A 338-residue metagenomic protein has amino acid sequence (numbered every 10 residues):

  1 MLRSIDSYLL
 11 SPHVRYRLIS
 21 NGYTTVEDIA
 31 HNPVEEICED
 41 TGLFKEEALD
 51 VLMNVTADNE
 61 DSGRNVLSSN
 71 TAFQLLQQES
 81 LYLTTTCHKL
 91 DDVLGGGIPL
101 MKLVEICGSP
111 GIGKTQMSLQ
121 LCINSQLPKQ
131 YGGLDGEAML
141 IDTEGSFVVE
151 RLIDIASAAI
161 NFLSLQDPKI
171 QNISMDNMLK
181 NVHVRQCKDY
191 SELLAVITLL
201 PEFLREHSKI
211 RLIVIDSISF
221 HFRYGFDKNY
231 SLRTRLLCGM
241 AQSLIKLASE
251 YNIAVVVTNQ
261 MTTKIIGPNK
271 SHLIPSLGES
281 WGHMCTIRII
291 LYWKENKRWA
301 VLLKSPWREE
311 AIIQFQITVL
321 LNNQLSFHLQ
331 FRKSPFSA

Functional and structural regions predicted by a protein language model:
M1-V66: Compact, charge-rich alpha-helical regulatory domains located at protein termini
H13, E46, T85, M101 (+9 more regions): Charged, alpha-helix-enriched surfaces in structured cytosolic catalytic cores of large nucleotide-utilizing machines
R17, E36, D40, V51-D167 (+1 more regions): The Walker A/P-loop phosphate-binding site
N54, D58, V93-G97, S109 (+10 more regions): Conserved, well-folded catalytic cores of nucleic-acid-processing and energy-transducing macromolecular machines
V104, M139-I141, H183-R185, V256 (+1 more regions): Hydrophobic/aromatic beta-strand patches that form the interior of the parallel beta-sheet core in alpha/beta enzyme
P110, C187-S280: P-loop NTPase motor core
G133-Y230: Conserved inter-motif catalytic segment of the P-loop NTP-binding fold
T234-C238, Q242-A338: Phosphate-binding/switch region of NTP-binding enzymes
